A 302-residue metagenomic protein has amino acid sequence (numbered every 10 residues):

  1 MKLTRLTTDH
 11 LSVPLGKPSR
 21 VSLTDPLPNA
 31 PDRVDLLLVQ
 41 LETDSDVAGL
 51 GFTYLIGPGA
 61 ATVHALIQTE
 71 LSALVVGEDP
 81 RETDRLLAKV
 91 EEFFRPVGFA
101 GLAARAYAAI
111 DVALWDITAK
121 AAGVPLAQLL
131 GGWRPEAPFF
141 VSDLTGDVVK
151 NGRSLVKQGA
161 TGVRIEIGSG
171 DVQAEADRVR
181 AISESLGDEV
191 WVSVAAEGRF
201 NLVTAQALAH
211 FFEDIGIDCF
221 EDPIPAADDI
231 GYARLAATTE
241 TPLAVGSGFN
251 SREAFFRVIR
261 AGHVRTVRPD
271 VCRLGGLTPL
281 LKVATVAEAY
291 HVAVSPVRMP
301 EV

Functional and structural regions predicted by a protein language model:
M1-V192, E197-R199, V203-Q206, H210-D214: N-terminal capping/lid subdomain adjacent to the active-site entrance of alpha/beta enzymes
T83, P125-L129, D222-A226, V297-R298: Flexible, glycine/charged-enriched surface loops at secondary-structure junctions
S142-L144, E166-G170, A195-N201, P223-A227 (+3 more regions): Active-site beta-loop-alpha junctions enriched in small/polar residues
G162-R164, E221, R268, S295: Conserved beta-strand positions in the central sheet of alpha/beta enzyme cores
H210, G216, A227-V302: Shared catalytic-loop signature of beta/alpha-barrel
